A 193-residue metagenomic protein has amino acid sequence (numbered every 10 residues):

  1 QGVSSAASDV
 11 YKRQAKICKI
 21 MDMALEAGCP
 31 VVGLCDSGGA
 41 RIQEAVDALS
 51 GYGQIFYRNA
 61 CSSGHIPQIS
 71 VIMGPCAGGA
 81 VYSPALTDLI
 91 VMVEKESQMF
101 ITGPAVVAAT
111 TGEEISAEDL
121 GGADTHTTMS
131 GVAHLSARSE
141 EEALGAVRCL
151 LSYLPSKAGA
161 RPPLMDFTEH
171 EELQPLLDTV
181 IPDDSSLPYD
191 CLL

Functional and structural regions predicted by a protein language model:
Q1-A7, Y11: Single conserved hydrophobic/aromatic residue that forms the stacking wall/gate of nucleotide- or nucleobase-binding
S4, A27-G28, H65, L86: Short loop/turn elements that form and flank the Walker-type P-loop nucleotide-binding site in RecA-like NTPase cores
S5, K16-I42: A structural preference for short, pocket-lining loop segments at secondary-structure junctions
S5, M21, L25, D183-L193: Non-catalytic terminal/interface segments that mediate subunit docking, oligomerization, and allosteric communication
S8, Q14, A45: Short gly/ser-rich anion-binding loops that grip negatively charged ligand groups
R13-I17, A143: Helical mechanochemical/support elements of P-loop NTPase systems and associated helical scaffolds
C35-G159: Conserved catalytic cores of soluble enzyme domains, especially glycine-rich substrate-binding beta-alpha loops
L135-D190: Terminal amphipathic helices with adjacent charged low-complexity linkers/tails
